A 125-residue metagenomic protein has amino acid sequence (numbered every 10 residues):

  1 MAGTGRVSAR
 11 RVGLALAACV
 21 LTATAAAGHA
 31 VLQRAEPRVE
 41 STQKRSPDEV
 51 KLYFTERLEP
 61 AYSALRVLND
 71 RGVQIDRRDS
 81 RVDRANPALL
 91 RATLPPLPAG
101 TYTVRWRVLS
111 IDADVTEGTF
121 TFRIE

Functional and structural regions predicted by a protein language model:
A2-L14: Bacterial N-terminal signal peptides that target proteins for export
G13-A23: Bacterial N-terminal signal peptides
A23-Q33: Proline/serine/threonine-rich low-complexity linkers at boundaries of modular beta-sandwich domains
V39, R45-S46, P98-A99: Surface-exposed loops/turns
R45, E49-E56, A113-E125: Extended, polar beta-sheet/loop recognition surfaces of beta-rich domains that mediate binding to diverse ligands
V50-K51, E56-R78: Short, surface-exposed alpha-helix to beta-strand junction/turn motifs within ectodomains of secreted and cell-envelope
A85-R91: Aromatic sugar-binding surface patches on proteins that engage polysaccharides or sugar-phosphate polymers
T93, P98-R107: A glycine-anchored, Pro-Gly-centered beta-turn/N-cap motif
